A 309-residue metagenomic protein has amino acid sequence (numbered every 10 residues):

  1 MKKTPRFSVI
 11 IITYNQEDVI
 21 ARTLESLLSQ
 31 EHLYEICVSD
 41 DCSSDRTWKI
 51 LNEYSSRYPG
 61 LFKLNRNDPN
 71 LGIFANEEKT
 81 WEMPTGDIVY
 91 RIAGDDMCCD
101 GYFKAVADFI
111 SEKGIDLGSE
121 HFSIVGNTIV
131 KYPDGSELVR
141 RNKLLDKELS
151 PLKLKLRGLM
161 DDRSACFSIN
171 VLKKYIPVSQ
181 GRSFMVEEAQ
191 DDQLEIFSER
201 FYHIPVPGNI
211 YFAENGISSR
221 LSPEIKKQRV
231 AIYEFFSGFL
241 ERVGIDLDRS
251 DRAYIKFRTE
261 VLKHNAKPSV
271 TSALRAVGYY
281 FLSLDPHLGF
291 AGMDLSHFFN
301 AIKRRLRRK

Functional and structural regions predicted by a protein language model:
M1-E25: N-proximal low-complexity "stem/linker" segments adjacent to membrane-targeting elements
E25-Y34: Short, acidic, metal-binding catalytic loop of nucleotide-sugar glycosyltransferases
D40-K49, P69, A93: A conserved acidic beta->alpha catalytic loop
N67-P84: Glycine-rich, basic loop-to-helix element that forms the pyrophosphate-binding segment of sugar-nucleotide handling
A75, C99, F103-K174: Flexible acidic/His/Gly-enriched loops in nucleotide-sugar-dependent glycosyltransferase catalytic domains
V89: Short aromatic/hydrophobic "clamp" motif used to bind/position activated sugar donors
E148-E224: Conserved nucleotide-sugar donor-binding catalytic segment
I196, P207-E214, R220-D248, S272-Y280: Catalytic core of nucleotide-sugar-dependent glycosyltransferases
